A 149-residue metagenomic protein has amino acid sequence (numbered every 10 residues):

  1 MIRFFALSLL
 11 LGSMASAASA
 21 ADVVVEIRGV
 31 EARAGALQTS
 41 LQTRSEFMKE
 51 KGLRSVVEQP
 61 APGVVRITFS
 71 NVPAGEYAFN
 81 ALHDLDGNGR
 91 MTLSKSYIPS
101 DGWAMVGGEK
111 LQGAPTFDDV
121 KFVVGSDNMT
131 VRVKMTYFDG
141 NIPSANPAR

Functional and structural regions predicted by a protein language model:
F4-M14: Sec-dependent N-terminal signal peptides
M14-A20: Sec/Tat signal peptide C-region and signal peptidase I cleavage site
V23-G29, T39, V133: A short, amphipathic beta-strand motif
A32-K49: Short, ordered, surface-exposed loop/turn motifs in non-cytosolic proteins
G63, T68, P73-E76: A glycine-anchored, Pro-Gly-centered beta-turn/N-cap motif
Y77-A81: A short tyrosine-centered beta-strand micro-motif
L85-T92: Acidic, glycine-anchored loop motifs typical of Ca2+
D101-D139: Extracellular beta-sheet/turn segments enriched in Thr/Pro/Gly and aliphatic residues
